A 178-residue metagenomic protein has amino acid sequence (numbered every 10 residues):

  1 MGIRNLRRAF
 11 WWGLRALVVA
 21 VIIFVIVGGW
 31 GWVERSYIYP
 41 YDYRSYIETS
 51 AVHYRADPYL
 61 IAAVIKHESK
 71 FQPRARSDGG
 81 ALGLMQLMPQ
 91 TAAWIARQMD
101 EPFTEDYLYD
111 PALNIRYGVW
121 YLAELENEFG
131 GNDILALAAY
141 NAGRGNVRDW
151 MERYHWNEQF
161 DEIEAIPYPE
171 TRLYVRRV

Functional and structural regions predicted by a protein language model:
M1-A9: N-terminal Lys/Arg-rich, disordered targeting/topogenic segments
F10-W11, H155: Residues in intrinsically disordered, low-complexity segments of regulatory proteins
W11-G29: Hydrophobic membrane-insertion alpha-helices, especially the h-region of bacterial N-terminal signal peptides
I26-V178: Catalytic glycan-binding domains that act on GlcNAc-containing polysaccharides
